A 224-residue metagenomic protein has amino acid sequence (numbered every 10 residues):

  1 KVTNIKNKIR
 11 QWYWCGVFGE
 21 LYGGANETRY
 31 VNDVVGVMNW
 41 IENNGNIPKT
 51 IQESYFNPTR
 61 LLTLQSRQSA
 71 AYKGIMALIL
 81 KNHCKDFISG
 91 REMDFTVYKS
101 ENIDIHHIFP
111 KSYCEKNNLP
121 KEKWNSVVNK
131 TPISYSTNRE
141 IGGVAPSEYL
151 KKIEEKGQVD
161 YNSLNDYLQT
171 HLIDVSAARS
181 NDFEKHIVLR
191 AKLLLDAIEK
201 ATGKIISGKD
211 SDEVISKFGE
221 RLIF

Functional and structural regions predicted by a protein language model:
I5-Y22, H107, E155-Y167: Short, mixed-charge aromatic SLiMs
W14-H106, Y113: Intrinsically disordered, low-complexity N-proximal targeting/linker segments that flank membranes
F18-Y22, R139, G143, K200-S211: Intrinsically disordered or highly flexible coil/loop and linker segments, enriched in small and charged/polar residues
L21-Y22, C114-N117, G143-E148, A178-S180 (+1 more regions): Short conserved micro-motifs at the rims of enzyme active sites and ligand-binding pockets
F95-N129, A145: Histidine-centered nuclease catalytic patch
S126-E155: Short Cys/His-centered divalent metal-binding micro-motifs
Y161-F224: C-terminal, well-folded lobe of enzymatic/effector domains
